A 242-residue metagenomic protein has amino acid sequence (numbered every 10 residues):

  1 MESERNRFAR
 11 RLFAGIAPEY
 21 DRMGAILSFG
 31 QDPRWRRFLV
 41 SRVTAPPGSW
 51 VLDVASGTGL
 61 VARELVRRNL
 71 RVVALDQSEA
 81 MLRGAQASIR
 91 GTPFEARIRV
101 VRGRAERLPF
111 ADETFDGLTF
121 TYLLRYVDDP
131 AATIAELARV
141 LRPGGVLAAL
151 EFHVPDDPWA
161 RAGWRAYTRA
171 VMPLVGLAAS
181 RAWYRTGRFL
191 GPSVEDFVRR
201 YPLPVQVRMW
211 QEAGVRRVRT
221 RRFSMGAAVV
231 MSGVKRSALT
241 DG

Functional and structural regions predicted by a protein language model:
F29-P47: Conserved alpha-helix/loop element of class I SAM-dependent methyltransferases that forms part of the SAM/SAH-binding
W50-R107: Class I SAM-dependent methyltransferase SAM/SAH-binding core
E106-G117: A short acidic, Gly/Pro-enriched loop at the edge of an enzyme's catalytic core that lines a small-molecule cofactor
D116-P130: A short SAM/SAH-binding and catalytic strip from SAM-dependent methyltransferases
A131-P143: A short glycine-rich, Lys/Arg-flanked "PGG" loop and its adjoining helix->strand segment in the class I
G145-F152: Conserved beta-strand signature within the Rossmann-like core of class I S-adenosyl-L-methionine
V154-M209: C-terminal alpha-helical "lid/dimerization" subdomain adjacent to the S-adenosyl-L-methionine
A213-G242: Core SAM-dependent methyltransferase catalytic element
